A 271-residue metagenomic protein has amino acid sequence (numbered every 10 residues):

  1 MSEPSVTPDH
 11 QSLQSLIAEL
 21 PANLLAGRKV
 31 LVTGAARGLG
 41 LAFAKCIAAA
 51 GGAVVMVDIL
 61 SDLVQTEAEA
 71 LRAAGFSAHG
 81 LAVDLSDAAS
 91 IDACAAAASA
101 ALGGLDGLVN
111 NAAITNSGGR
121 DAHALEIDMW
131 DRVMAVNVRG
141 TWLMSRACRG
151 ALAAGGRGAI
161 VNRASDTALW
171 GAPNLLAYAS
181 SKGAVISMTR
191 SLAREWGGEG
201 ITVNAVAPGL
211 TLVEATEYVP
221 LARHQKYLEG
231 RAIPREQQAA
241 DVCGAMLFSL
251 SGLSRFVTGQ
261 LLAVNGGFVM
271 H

Functional and structural regions predicted by a protein language model:
S2-P21, G119, W170, L247 (+1 more regions): Short C-terminal tail/terminal secondary-structure segment of NAD(P)H-dependent dehydrogenase/reductase domains
G104, R157, G197, T202 (+1 more regions): Short, small/polar-rich loop/turn modules that mediate ligand/substrate recognition or access, typified
G119-A122, E126-D131, T216, R223 (+1 more regions): Substrate-binding pocket helix/loop in short-chain dehydrogenase/reductase
W142-S145, E236-V264, V269: C-terminal substrate-recognition "lid" of short-chain dehydrogenase/reductases
S145, S181, T189: Active-site helix of classical SDR
G150, R194-G198, R255: Alpha-helical segment proximal to the catalytic Tyr-Lys
S165: Residue(s) in the substrate-gating loop at a strand-loop-helix junction that position the organic substrate next
